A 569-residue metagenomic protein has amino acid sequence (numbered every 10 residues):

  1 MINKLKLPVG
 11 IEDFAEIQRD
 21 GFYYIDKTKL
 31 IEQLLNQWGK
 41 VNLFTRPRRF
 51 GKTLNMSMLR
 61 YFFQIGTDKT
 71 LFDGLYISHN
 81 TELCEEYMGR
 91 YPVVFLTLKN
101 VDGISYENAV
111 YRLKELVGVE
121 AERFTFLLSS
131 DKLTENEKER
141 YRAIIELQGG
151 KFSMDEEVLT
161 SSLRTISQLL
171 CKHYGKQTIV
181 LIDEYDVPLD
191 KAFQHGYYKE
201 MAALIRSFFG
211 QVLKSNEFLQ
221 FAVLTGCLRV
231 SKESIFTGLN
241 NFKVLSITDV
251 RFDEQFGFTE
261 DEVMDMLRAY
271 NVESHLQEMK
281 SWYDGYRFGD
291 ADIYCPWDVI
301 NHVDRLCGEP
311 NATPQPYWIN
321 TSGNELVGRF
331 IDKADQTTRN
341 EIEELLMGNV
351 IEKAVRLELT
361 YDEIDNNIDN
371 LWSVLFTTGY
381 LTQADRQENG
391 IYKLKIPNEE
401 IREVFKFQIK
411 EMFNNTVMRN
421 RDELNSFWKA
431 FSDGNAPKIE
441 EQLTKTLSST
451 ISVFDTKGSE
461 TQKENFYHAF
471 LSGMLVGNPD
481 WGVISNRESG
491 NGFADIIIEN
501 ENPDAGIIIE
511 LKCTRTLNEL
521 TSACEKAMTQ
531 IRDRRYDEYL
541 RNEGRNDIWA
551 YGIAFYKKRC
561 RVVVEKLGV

Functional and structural regions predicted by a protein language model:
M1-N80: Walker A/P-loop-proximal flanking segment of P-loop NTPase domains
V9-F14, Q18, N108, R112-T160 (+1 more regions): Conserved P-loop NTPase mechanochemical-coupling segment
G10, Y61-F126: P-loop NTPase motor core
A121, S162-H173, E200-Q220, Y536-Y539: Substrate-engagement module of ASCE P-loop NTPases
I179-D183, S207, Q220-C227: Structural recognition of the conserved hydrophobic beta-strand(s) that form the central parallel beta-sheet of P-loop
K232-T237, L245-D304, E341, L346: Amphipathic alpha-helical segments of the small helical/lid subdomains adjacent to P-loop NTPase cores
F242, Y294-R535, C560-V569: Extended alpha-helical interface modules used as scaffolds for assembling large macromolecular complexes
Y539, E543-V569: Domain-level recognition of nuclease-like catalytic cores that cleave nucleotide substrates
